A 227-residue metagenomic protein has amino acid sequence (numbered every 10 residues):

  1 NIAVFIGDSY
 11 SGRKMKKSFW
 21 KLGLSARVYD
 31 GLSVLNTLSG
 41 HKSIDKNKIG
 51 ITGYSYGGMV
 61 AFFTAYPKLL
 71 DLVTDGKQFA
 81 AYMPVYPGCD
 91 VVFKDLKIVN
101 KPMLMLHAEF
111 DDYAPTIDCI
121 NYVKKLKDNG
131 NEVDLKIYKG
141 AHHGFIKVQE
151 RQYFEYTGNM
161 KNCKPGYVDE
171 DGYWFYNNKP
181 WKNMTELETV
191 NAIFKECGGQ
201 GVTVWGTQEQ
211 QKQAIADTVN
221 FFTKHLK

Functional and structural regions predicted by a protein language model:
F5-A26, P67-L69, I193-Q200: Cap/lid segment of the alpha/beta-hydrolase catalytic domain
W20-K42, F63: Alpha/beta-hydrolase active-site loop
N36-S39, G58-L72: Short glycine-enriched nucleophile-adjacent loop and the immediately C-terminal alpha-helix near the catalytic center
S43-S55: Alpha/beta-hydrolase fold nucleophile elbow
V99, M105-H107, D111, Y138: Short beta-strand/loop motif that positions the catalytic acidic residue of the alpha/beta-hydrolase fold
F110-A114, H143-G144: Acidic catalytic loop of the alpha/beta-hydrolase fold
P115-K125, E150: Short alpha-helix in the alpha/beta-hydrolase fold that links the catalytic acid
E132-K227: C-terminal catalytic histidine-bearing segment of alpha/beta-hydrolase fold enzymes
